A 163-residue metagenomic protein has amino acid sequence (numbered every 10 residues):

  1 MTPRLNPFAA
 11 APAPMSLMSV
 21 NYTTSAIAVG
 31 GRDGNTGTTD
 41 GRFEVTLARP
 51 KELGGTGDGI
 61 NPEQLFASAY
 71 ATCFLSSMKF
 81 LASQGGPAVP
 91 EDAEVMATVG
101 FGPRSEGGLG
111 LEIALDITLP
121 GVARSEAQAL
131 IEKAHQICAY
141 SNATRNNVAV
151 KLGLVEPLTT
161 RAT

Functional and structural regions predicted by a protein language model:
T2-S68, L75-T163: Extended beta-strand/beta-hairpin segments
